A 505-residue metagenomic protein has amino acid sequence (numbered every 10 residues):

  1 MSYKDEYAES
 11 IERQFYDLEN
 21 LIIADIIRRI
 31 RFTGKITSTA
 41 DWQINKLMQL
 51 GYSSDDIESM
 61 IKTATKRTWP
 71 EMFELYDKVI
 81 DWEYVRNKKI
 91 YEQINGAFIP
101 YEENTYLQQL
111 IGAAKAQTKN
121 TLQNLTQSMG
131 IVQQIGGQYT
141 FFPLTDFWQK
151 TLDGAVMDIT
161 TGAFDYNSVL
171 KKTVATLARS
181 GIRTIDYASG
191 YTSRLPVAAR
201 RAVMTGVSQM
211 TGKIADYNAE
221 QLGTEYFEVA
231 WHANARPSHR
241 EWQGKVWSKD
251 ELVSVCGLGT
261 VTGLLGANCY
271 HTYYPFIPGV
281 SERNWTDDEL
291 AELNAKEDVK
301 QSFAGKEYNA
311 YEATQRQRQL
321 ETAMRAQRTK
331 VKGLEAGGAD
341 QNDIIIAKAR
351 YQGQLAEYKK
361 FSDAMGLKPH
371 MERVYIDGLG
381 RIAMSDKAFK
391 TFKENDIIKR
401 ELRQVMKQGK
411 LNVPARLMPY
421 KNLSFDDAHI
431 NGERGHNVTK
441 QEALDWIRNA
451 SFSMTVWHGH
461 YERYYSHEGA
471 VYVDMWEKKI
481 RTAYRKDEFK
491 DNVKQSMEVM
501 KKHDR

Functional and structural regions predicted by a protein language model:
M1-E19, Y76, A199-A202, G206-N218 (+1 more regions): Short, Φ-rich (hydrophobic/aromatic) sequence segments
M1-L170, D288-N412: N-terminal leader/targeting and assembly helices and adjacent pre-domain segments
S2, H239, S248-D250, Y472-W476: Short amphipathic beta-strand/extended segments with alternating polar/hydrophobic composition
M129-N218: Contiguous, non-catalytic segments that form substrate-binding/exosite surfaces or channel walls
D186-G190, Y217-L222, H370-V374, H458-H460: Short coil/turn segments at secondary-structure boundaries
S193-A291: Acidic, glycine-rich two-metal-ion catalytic cores of nucleic acid-processing enzymes
F227, C269, T322, E462 (+1 more regions): A broad, low-specificity signal marking well-ordered, structured residues that form hydrophobic/aromatic
D386-R505: Ribonuclease/tRNase effector modules and their secretory precursors
